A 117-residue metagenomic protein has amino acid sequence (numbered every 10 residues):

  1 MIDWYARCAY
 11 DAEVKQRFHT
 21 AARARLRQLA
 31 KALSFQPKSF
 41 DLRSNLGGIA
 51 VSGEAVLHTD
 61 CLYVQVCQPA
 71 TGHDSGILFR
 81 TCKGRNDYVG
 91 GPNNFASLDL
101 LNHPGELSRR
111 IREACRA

Functional and structural regions predicted by a protein language model:
M1-D3, E113-A117: Short intrinsically disordered terminal tails
M1-H58: Negatively charged, low-complexity tracts enriched in Asp/Glu with abundant Ser/Thr
F18, A22, V64-V66, I111: Generic hydrophobic, helix-prone segments enriched in Leu/Val/Ile
T20, A24, A32, R43-N45 (+3 more regions): Charge-dense, helix-prone N-terminal extensions
H58-R109: Intrinsically disordered, low-complexity regulatory segments enriched in Ser/Thr/Pro and charged residues
